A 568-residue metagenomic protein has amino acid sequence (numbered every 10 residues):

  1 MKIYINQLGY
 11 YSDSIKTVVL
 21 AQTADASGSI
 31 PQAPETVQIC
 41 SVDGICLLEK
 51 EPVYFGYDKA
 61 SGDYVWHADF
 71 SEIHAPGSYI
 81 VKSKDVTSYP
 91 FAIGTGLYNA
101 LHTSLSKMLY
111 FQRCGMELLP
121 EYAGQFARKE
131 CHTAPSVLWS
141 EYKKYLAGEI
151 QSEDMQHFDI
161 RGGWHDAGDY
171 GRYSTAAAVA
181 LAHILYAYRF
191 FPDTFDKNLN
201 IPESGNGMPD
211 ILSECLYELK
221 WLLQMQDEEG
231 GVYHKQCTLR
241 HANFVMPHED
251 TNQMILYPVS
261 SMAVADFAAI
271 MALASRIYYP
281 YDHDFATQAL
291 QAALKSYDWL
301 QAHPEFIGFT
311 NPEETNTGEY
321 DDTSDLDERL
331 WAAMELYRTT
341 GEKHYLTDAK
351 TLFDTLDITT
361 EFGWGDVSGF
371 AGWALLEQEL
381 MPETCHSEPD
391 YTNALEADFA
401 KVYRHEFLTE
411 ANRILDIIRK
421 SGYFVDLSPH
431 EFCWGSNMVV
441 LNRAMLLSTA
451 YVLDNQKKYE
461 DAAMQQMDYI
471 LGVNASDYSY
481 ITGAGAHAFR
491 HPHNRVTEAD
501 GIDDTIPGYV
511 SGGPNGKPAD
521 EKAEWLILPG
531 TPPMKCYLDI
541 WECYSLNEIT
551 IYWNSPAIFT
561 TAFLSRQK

Functional and structural regions predicted by a protein language model:
Q7-K84, Y89, T95-N99, K107-A178 (+7 more regions): Aromatic (Trp/Tyr) and acidic
F190-P192: Flexible, small-residue-rich helix->loop connector segments that border functional cores
F195-P202, Y233: Short, glycine/acidic-rich hinge or "gate" loops at secondary-structure transitions that mediate conformational
E203, G207: Acidic, glycine-anchored loop motifs typical of Ca2+
M208-G231: Carboxylate/His-rich catalytic cores and anion/metal-binding grooves
Q226-Q236, P304-F309, G341-H344, D416-K420: Proline-centered turn/helix-capping motifs that create local helix->coil transitions or kinks
L294-D298, A302-E305: Hydrophobic, small-residue-rich alpha-helical packing segments that form membrane-like cores
E361-G363: Zinc-dependent metallopeptidase catalytic helix centered on the HExxH motif and its immediate flanking segment
